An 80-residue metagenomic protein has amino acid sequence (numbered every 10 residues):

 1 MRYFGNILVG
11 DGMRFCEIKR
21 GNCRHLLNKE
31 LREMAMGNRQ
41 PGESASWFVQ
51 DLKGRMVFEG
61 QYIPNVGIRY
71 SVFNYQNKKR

Functional and structural regions predicted by a protein language model:
M1-F15: Short aromatic-glycine-(Arg/Gly/Cys) micro-motifs in beta-strand/loop hairpins
G5, E17, N38-Q40: Generic extreme N-terminus detector
G12, N22-S46: A short, charged, amphipathic alpha-helix used as a generic interaction element across diverse proteins
G12-I18, M56-V57: Surface-exposed loop/edge segments in extracytoplasmic proteins
C16-K19, H25-L26, Q50, N74-Q76: Short, low-complexity interaction segments enriched in Ser/Thr/Pro/Gly
K19-L26, Q61-G67: A short, sequence-level motif marking secondary-structure junctions
G37-R80: Short, mixed-charge low-complexity intrinsically disordered segments
